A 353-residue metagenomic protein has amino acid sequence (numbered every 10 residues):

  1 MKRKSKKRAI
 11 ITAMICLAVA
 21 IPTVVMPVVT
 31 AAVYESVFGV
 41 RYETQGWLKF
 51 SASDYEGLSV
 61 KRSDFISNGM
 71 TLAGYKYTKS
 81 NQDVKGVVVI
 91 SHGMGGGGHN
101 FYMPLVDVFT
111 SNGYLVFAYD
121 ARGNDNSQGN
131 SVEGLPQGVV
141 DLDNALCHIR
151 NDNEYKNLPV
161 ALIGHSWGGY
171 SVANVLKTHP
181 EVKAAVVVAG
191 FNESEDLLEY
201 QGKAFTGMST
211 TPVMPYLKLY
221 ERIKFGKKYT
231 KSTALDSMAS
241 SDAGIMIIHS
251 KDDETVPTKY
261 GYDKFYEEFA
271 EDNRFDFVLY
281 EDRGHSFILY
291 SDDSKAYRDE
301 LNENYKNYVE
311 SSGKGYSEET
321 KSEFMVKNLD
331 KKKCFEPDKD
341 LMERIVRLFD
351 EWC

Functional and structural regions predicted by a protein language model:
K7-I66, A73-Y77, N302, K306-F324: An N-terminal hydrophobic leader/cap segment in hydrolases
M94-D107, A121, K259: The serine-hydrolase catalytic nucleophile loop
F109-Q128: Conserved alpha/beta-hydrolase
V132-N153: Alpha/beta-hydrolase active-site loop
N174-K227: Hydrolase active-site cap/lid region
S241, I247-D253: Short beta-strand/loop motif that positions the catalytic acidic residue of the alpha/beta-hydrolase fold
A243, P257-E267, D292-D293: Short alpha-helix in the alpha/beta-hydrolase fold that links the catalytic acid
D292-C353: Catalytic active-site module of serine/aspartate enzymes centered on a nucleophile-bearing elbow/loop
